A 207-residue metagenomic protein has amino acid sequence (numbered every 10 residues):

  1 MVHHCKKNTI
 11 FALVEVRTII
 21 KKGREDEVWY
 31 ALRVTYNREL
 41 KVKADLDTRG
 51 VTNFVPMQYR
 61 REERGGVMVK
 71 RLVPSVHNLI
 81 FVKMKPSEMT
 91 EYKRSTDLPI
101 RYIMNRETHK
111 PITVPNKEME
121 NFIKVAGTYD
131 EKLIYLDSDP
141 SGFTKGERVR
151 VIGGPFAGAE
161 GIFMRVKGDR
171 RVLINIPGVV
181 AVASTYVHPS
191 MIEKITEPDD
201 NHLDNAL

Functional and structural regions predicted by a protein language model:
V2-K145, M164-L207: Acidic-enriched and Gly/Ser
F143-K145, I152-A159: Short coil-to-beta-strand transition motifs
